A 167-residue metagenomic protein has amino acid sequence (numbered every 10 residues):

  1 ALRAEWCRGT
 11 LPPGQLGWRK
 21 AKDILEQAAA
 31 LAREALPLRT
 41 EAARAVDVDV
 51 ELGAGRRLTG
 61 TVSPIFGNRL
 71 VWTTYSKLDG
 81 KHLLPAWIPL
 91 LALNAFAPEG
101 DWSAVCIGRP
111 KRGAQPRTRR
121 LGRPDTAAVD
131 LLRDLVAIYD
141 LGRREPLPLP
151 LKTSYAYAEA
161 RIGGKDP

Functional and structural regions predicted by a protein language model:
A1-P167: Structural signature of nuclease core domains in nucleic-acid processing machines
